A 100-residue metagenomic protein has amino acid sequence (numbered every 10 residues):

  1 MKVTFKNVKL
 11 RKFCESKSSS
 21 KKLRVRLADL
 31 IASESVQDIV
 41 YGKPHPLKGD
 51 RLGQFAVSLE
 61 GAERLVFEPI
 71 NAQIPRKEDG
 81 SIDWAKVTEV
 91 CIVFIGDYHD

Functional and structural regions predicted by a protein language model:
M1-A28: Arg/Lys-rich, positively charged N-terminal/basic patches that mediate binding to nucleic acids
K6, L23-R26, K43, L59 (+2 more regions): Amphipathic alpha-helical interface surfaces
R26-L27, A32, P75-K77: Short, contiguous, well-ordered secondary-structure segments
I31, K48, C91-V93: Residues in well-ordered beta-strands of folded domains
S33-F55: A short, surface-exposed loop/turn module that caps and links secondary-structure elements
V57-D100: Enriched for short, Lys/Arg-rich terminal
